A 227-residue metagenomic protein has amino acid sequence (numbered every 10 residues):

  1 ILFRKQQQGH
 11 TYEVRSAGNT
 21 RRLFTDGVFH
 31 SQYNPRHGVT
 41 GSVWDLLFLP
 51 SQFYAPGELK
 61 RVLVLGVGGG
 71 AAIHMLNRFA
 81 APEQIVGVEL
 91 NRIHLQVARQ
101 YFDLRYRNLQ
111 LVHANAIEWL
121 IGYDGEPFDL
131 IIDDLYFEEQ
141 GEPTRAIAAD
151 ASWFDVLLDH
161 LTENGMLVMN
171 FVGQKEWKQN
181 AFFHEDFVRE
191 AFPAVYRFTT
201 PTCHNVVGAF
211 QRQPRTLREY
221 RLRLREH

Functional and structural regions predicted by a protein language model:
I1-S16, R22, H30-N34, Q52-F53 (+1 more regions): SAM/dcSAM-binding transferase cores
R4, S16, R36-M166, E176-E185 (+1 more regions): The AdoMet/dcAdoMet-binding core of the Class I SAM-like
L23-T25, Q140: Short acidic/His/Gly/Ser-rich catalytic and metal-binding motifs that mark active-site loops of diverse hydrolases
D26-V28, H37-G38: Short Gly/aromatic-enriched secondary-structure transition segments
V28, K175-H227: Class I S-adenosyl-L-methionine
